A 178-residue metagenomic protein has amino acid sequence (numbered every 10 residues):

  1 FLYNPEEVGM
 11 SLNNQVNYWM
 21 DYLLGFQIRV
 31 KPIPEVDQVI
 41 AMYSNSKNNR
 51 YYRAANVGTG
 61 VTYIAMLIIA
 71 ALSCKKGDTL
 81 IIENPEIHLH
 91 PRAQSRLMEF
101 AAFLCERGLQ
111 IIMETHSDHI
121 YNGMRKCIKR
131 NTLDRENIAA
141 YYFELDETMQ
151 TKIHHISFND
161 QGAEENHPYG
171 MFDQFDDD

Functional and structural regions predicted by a protein language model:
F1-I64, A70, K75, H154-D178: Phosphate-coordinating catalytic segments in nucleotide- and nucleic-acid-processing enzymes
Y22, F26, E99-L109, H119-D178: RecA-like P-loop NTPase motor core
K76-T79, G108-I112: Loop/turn-to-beta-strand initiation segments
I82-P85: Walker B catalytic motif
E114-H116: H-loop/switch region of ABC-family ATPase nucleotide-binding domains
